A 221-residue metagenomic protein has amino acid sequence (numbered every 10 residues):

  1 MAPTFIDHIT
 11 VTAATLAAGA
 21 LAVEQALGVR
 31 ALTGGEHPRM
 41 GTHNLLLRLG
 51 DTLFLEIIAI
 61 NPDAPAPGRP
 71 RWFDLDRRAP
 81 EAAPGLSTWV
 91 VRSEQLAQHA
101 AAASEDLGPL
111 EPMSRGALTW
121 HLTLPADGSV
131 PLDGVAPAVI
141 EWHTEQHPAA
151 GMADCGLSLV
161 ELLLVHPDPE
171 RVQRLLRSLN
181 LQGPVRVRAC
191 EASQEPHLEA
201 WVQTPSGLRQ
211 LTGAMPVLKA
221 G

Functional and structural regions predicted by a protein language model:
M1, A22-E24, G151-A153: A short alpha-helix capping/helix-coil boundary motif
A2-D7: Extreme N-terminal starter segment of soluble prokaryotic enzymes
V11-T15, S93-Q95, L162-E170: Short, surface-exposed ligand-recognition loops at beta-strand->loop->(often short) alpha-helix junctions that present
A14-L75: Glycine/small-residue-rich interface belts in oligomeric ring/scaffold proteins and their assembly partners
A17-R30, H99-A102, D168-N180: Amphipathic alpha-helical segments
G35, N44-R48, L55-A59, R78-E81 (+2 more regions): Vicinal oxygen chelate
